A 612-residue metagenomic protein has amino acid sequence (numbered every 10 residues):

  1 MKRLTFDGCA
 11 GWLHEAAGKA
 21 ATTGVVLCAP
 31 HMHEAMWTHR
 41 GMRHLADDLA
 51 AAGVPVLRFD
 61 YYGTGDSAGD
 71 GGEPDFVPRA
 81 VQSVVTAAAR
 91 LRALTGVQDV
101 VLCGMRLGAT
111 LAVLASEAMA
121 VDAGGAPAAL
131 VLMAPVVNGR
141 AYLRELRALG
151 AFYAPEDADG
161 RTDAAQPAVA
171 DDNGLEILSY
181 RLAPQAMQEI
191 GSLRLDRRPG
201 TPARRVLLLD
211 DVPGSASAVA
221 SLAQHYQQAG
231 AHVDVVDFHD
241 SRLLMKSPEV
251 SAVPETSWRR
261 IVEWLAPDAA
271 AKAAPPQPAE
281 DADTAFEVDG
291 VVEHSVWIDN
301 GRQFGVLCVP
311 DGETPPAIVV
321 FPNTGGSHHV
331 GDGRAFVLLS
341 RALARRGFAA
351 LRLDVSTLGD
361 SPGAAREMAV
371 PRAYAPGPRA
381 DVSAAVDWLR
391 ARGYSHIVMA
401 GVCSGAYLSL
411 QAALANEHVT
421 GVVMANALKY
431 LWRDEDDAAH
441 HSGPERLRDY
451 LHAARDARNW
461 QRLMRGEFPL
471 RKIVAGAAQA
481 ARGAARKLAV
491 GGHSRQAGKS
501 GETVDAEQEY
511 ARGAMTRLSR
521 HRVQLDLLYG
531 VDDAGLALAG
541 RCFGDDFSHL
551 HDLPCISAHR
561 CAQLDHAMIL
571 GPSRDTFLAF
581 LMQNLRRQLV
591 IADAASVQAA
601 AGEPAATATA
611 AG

Functional and structural regions predicted by a protein language model:
M1-T23, E263, P267-T314, L570: N-terminal cap/lid segment of alpha/beta-hydrolase-fold proteins
A16-D60, P310-D354: Short, surface-exposed "cap/lid" segments of acyl-processing enzymes
G41, E73-L94, M368-R392: Alpha/beta-hydrolase active-site loop
D60-D75, L353-V370: Glycine-rich "HGGG/HGxG" loop immediately N-terminal to the catalytic nucleophile of the alpha/beta-hydrolase
C103-V113, A134, A400-S409: Gly/Ala-rich beta-loop-alpha elbow adjacent to hydrolase catalytic centers
L114-A129, Y407, Q411-G421: Conserved hydrolase catalytic core segment
G125-W258, V262, H418-L578: The alpha/beta-hydrolase serine catalytic core
L243, P248-D289, A562-G612: Catalytic active-site module of serine/aspartate enzymes centered on a nucleophile-bearing elbow/loop
